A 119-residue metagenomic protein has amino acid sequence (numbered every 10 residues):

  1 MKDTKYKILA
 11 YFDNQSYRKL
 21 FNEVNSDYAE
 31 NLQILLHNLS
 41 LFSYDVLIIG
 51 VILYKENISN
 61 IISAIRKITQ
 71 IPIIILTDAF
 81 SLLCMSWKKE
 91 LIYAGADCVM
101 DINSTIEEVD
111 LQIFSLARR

Functional and structural regions predicted by a protein language model:
K2-Q15, F21-Y28, L47: Conserved acidic segment of CheY-like receiver
E30-V46: Acidic, metal-coordinating helix/loop segments flanking the phosphotransfer/catalytic sites of two-component signaling
I48-I52: Active-site residues of response regulator receiver
S59-Q70: Short amphipathic alpha-helix used as the core "switch/output" element in two-component signaling
N60, A79-C98: Alpha4 helix (beta4-alpha4-beta5 surface) of REC/receiver domains from two-component response regulators
R66, K89-Y93, F114: Alpha4-beta5-alpha5 "output face"
I102: A Lys-centered signature of the CheY-like receiver
T105-R119: Receiver (REC) domain switch/output surface
